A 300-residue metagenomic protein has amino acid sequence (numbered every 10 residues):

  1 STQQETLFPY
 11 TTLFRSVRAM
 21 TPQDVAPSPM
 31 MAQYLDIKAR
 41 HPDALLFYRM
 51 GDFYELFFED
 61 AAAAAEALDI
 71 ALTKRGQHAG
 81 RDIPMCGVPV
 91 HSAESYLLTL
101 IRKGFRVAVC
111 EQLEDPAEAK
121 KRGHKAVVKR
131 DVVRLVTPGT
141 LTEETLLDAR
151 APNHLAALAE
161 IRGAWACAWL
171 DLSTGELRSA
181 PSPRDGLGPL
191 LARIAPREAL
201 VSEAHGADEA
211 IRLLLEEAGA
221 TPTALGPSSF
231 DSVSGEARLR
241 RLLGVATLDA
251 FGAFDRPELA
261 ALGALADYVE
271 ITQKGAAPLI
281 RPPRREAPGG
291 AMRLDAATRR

Functional and structural regions predicted by a protein language model:
T2-L13: Short, small-residue-biased leader/transition segments that mark boundaries at the very start of proteins
F14-R300: Basic, polar low-complexity surface loops/patches
